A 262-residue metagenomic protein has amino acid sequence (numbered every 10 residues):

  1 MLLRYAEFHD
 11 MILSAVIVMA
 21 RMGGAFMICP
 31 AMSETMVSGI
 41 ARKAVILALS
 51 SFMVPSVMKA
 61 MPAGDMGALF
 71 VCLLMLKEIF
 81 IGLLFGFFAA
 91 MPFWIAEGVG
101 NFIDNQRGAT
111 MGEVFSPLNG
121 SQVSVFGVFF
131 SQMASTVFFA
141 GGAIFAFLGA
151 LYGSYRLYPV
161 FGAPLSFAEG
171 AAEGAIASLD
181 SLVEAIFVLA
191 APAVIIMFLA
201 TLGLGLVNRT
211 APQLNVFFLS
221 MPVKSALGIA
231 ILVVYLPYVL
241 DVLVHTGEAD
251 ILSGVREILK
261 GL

Functional and structural regions predicted by a protein language model:
M1-L262: Hydrophobic alpha-helical segments and their helix-loop boundaries in membrane and membrane-proximal proteins
